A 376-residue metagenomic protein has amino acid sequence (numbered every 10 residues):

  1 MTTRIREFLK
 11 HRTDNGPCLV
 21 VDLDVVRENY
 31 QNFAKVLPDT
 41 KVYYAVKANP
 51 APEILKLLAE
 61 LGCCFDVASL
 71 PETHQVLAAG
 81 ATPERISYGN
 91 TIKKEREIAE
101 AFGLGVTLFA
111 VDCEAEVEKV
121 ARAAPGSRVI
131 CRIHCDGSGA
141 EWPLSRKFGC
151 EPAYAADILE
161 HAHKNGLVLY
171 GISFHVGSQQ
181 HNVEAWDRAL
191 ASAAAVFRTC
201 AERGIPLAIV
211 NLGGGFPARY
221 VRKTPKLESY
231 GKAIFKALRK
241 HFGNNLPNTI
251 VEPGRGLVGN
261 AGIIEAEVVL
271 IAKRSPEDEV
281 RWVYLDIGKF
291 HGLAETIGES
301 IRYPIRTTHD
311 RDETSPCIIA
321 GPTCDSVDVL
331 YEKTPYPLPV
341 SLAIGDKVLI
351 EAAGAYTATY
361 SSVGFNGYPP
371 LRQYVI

Functional and structural regions predicted by a protein language model:
M1-S127, L159, K164, V168 (+4 more regions): A charged N-terminal "starter" segment
R4-I5, A233, N244-I376: Charged (often Lys/Glu-rich) extended helix/loop segments that serve as interaction or gating elements
V20-R27, A48, P52, V67-L70 (+11 more regions): Electropositive phosphate-/nucleotide-binding environments in soluble metabolic enzymes
K41-Y43, G62-C64, P83-S87, L108 (+6 more regions): Structural preference for beta-strand elements that scaffold enzyme active sites
K47-A51, A68-E72, T91-K93, E114-E116 (+7 more regions): Active-site beta-loop-alpha junctions enriched in small/polar residues
L55, A78, I98-F102, V120-A123 (+6 more regions): Short acidic, glycine/serine/threonine-rich loops at helix termini
G80-A81, G103, R122-A124, A140 (+7 more regions): Solvent-exposed alpha-helices and their adjacent loops that cap or buttress functional pockets in soluble metabolic
C135-A272, L330, N366-Y368: Active-site loop/helix belt of alpha/beta enzymes
